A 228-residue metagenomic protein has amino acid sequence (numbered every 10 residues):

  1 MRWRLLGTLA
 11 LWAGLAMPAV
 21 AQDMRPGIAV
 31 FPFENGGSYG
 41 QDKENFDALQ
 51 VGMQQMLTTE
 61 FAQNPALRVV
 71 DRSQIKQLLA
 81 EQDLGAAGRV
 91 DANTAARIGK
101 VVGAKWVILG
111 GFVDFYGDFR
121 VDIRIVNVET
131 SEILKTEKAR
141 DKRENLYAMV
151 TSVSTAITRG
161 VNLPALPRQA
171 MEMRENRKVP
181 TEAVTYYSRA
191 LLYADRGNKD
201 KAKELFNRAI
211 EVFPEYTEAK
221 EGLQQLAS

Functional and structural regions predicted by a protein language model:
M1-R4: Positively charged n-region of N-terminal signal peptides that target proteins for export
L6-P18: Bacterial N-terminal signal peptides
L11-W12, R25, T58, N207: Residue-level detector of alpha-helical transmembrane segments in integral membrane proteins
L15, A19, Q55, F206-R208: Generic detector of contiguous secondary-structure segments
M17, A86, R120, A227-S228: A short hydrophobic/aromatic micro-motif that marks alpha-helical segments and, especially, helix-coil
Q22-P26, E129, I133-S228: C-terminal/domain-edge helix-coil "capping" segments
D23-N162: An acidic helix/loop motif centered on a single conserved Asp/Glu that marks catalytic or ligand-interacting sites
